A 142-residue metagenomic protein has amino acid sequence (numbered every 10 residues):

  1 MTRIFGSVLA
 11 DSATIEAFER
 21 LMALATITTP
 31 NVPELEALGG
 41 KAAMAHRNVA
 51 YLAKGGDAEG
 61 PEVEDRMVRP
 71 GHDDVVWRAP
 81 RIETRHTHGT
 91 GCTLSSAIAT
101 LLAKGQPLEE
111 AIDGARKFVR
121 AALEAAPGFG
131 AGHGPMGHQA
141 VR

Functional and structural regions predicted by a protein language model:
R3-F5: Conserved beta-loop-beta/alpha segment of the NTase-like Rossmann-fold superfamily that binds/positions NTPs
S7-D74, E83: Conserved phosphate/ATP/ADP-binding segment of small-molecule kinases
L9, W77, M136: Short clusters of hydrophobic/aromatic residues that line enzyme substrate/ligand-binding pockets
D57-A58, G91-T93, A97, G134 (+1 more regions): Gly/Ser/Thr-rich beta-alpha loop segments that engage phosphate groups in nucleotides
D73-V75, L101-A115: Phosphate-handling active-site elements
V75-R78, A121: A structural signal for small-residue-enriched, beta-sheet-centric alpha/beta enzyme cores and oligomeric scaffold folds
R85-L108: Short, small-residue alpha-helix embedded
E109-R142: Charged C-terminal helix
